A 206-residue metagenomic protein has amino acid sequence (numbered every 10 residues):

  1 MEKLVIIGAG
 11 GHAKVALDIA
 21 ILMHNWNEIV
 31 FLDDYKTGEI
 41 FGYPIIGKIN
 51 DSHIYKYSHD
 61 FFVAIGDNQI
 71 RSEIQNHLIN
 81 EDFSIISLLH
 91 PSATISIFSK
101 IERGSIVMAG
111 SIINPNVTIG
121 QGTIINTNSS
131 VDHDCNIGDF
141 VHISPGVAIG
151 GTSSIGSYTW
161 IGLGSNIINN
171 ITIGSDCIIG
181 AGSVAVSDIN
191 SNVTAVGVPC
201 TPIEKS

Functional and structural regions predicted by a protein language model:
E2-D18: Glycine-rich adenosine-cofactor-binding loop
K3, N27-I29, D60, S84-I85: Residues at the starts of beta-strands that form the adenosine-phosphate
G11-H12, Q69-I70, K100: Short alpha-helical
H12, T37, T201: Conserved Rossmann-like nucleotide-cofactor binding loop
M23-I40: NAD(P)-binding Rossmann-fold cofactor-contacting core
K36-T94: Phosphate-bearing ligand-interacting subdomains that bind or position ATP/ADP/UDP/GDP/NAD(P) or nucleotide-linked
S87-I203: Structural signal for interior beta-strand "rungs" in well-ordered beta-sheet cores of soluble enzyme domains
